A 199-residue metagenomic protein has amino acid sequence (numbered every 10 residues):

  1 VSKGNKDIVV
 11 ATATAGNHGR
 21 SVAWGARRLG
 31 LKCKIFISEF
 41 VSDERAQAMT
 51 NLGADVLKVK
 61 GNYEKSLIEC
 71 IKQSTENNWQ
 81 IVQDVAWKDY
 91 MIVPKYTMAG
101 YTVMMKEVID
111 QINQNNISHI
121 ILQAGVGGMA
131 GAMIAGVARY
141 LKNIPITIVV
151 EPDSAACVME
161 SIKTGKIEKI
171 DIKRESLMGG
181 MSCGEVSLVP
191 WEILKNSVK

Functional and structural regions predicted by a protein language model:
V1-I37, N116-M129: A short, small-residue-rich loop immediately preceding and capping a beta-strand
S21, G25, A48, Q111 (+1 more regions): Rossmann-fold NAD(P)-dependent oxidoreductase module
W24-K34, A135-I144, K166-E168: A glycine- and small-aliphatic-rich helix-loop capping segment at beta-alpha/alpha-beta transitions that lines
L31-A48, Y140-S154: Short, acidic/small-residue loops that bind anionic groups at enzyme active sites
K34-H119, I162, K166-K199: Small/polar-residue-rich loop-to-helix segments that shape phosphate-bearing ligand pockets
A86-D89, A124-G128, E151-A156, L177 (+1 more regions): Glycine-rich beta-alpha junction loops
E107, G128-A132, V137: Conserved PLP-enzyme active-site core in the AAT-like
M129-G131, A155-M159, G180, P190: Short acidic/glycine-rich loop or secondary-structure boundary segments that cap or lie
